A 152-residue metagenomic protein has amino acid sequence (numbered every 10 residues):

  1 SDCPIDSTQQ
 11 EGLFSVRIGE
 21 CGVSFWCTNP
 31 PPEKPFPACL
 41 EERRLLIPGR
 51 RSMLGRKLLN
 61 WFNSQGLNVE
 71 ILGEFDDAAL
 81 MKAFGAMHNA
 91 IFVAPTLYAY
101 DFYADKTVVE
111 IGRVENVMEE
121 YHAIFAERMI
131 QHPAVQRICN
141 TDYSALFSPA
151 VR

Functional and structural regions predicted by a protein language model:
S1-P4, N29, P95-Y98, V114: Short secondary-structure boundary segments
S1-T8, E74-F75: Central regulatory/effector-binding core of bacterial HTH transcription factors
Q10-R50, P133: Flexible hinge/capping segments at coil-to-helix
L13-E20, D105-M118: Short beta-strand->loop
E42-Q65, Q131-P133, C139, S148-V151: Secondary-structure junction motif
R51, R56-V109: Hydrophobic hinge/microswitch elements
V109-R152: A late-sequence structural motif
